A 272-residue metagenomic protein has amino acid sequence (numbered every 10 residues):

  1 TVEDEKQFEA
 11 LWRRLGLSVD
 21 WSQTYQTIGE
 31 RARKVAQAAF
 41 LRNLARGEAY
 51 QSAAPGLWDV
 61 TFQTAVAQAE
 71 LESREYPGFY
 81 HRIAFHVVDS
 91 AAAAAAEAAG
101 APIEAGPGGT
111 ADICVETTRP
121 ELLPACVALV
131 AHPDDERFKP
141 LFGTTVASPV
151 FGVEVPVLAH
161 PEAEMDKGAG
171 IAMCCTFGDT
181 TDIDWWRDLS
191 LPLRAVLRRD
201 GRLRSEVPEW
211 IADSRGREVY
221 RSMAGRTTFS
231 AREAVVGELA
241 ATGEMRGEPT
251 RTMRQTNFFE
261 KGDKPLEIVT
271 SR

Functional and structural regions predicted by a protein language model:
T1-A45, W185-R187, A224-M245: N-terminal Rossmann-like or analogous alpha/beta NTP/dinucleotide-binding catalytic cores that position adenine
R14, S18, E30-R202, E206 (+1 more regions): NTP-handling and nucleic-acid-processing catalytic cores
Y25-R31, P55-T64, R251-G262: A glycine-rich phosphate-binding loop feature that marks nucleotide/adenosyl-phosphate handling sites
A39, W210-A212, K264-I268: Short, surface-exposed amphipathic charged segments that create phosphate/polyanion-binding patches used for binding
R74, T176-F177, A224, E267-V269: Conserved phosphate-binding loops in nucleotide/dinucleotide-binding enzymes
E121-L129, A241-R272: Structured, non-catalytic alpha/beta "coupling" segments that mediate domain-domain communication and provide generic
P140-G143, W210-R232: A glycine-biased structural micro-motif
G201, V235, F258-F259: Active-site cavity-forming subdomains of large catalytic enzyme subunits
